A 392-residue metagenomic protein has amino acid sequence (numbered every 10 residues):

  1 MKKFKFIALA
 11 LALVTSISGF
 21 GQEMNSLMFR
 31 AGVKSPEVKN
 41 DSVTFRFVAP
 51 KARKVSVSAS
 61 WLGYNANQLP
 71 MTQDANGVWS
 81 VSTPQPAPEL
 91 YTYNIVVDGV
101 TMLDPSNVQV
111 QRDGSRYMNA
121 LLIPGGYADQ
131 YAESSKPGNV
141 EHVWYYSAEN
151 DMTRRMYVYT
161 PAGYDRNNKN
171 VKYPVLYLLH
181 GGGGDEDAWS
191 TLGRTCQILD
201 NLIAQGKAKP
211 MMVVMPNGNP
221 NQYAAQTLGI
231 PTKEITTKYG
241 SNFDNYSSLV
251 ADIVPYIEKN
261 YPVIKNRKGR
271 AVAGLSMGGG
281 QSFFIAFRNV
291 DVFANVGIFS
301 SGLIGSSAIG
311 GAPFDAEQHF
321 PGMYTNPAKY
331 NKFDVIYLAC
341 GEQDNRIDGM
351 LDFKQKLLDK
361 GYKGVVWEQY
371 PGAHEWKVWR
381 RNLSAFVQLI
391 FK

Functional and structural regions predicted by a protein language model:
M1-A8: Bacterial N-terminal signal peptides that target proteins for export
A8-S18: Bacterial N-terminal signal peptides
Q22-M24, S35-Q68, T72-K392: Non-catalytic cap/lid and distal C-terminal segments of serine-dependent acyl enzymes
L27-R30: Short, solvent-exposed loop/edge segments of extracellular or virion-exposed proteins
